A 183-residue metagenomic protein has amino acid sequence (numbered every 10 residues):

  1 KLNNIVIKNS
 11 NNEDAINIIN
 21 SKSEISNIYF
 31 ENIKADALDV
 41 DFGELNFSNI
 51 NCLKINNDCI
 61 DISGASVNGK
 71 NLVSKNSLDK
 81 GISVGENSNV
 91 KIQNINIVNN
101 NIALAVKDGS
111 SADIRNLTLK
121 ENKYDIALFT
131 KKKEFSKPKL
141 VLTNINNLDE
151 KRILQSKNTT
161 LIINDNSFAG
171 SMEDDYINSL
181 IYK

Functional and structural regions predicted by a protein language model:
K1-K183: Extracellular beta-rich repeat passengers
